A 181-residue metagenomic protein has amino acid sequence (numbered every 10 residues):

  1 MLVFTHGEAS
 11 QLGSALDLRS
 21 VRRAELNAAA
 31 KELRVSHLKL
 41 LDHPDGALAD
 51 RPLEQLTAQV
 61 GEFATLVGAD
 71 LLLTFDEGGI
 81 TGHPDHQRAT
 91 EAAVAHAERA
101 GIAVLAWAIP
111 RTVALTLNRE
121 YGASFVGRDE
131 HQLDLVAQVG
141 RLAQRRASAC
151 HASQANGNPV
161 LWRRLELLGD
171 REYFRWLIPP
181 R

Functional and structural regions predicted by a protein language model:
M1-G68, V94-R99: Active-site rim/loop-helix segments in enzyme catalytic domains that contact anionic ligands
D50-R181: Metal-dependent de-N-acetylase/amidase catalytic core
